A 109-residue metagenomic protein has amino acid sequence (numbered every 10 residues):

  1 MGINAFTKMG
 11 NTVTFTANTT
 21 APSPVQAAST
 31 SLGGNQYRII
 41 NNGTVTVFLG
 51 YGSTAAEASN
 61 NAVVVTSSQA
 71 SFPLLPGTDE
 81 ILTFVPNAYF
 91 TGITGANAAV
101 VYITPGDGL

Functional and structural regions predicted by a protein language model:
M1-T12, L109: A short "linker-to-beta-strand initiation" element
G10-G33, N97: Surface-exposed ligand/attachment interfaces on beta-rich extracellular proteins
T12, P24-S29, G43, S71-P76 (+1 more regions): Catalytic phosphate/metal-binding cores of nucleic-acid and nucleotide-processing enzymes, i.e., regions that mediate
N35-Y37, L82-A99: Noncatalytic modules at the cell exterior or secretory-pathway interfaces, chiefly beta-strand-rich lectin/adhesion
Y37-G43: Asparagine-centered strand-capping/turn motif at beta-strand->loop junctions
V47-L49, N97-D107: Edge beta-strands of jelly-roll/beta-sandwich modules across compartments, strongly enriched in secreted/luminal
G52-L74: Terminal beta-strand-rich extracellular "head" domains that mediate receptor/glycan or other ligand binding
S71-N87: Beta-sandwich interaction modules
